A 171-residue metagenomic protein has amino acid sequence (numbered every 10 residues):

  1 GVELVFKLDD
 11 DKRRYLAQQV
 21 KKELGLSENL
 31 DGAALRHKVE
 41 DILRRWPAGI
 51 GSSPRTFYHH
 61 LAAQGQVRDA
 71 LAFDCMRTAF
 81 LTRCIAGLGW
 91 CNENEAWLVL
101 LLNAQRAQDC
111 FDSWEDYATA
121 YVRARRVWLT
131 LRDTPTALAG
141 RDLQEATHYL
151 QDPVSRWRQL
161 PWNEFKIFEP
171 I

Functional and structural regions predicted by a protein language model:
G1-E93, W97-I171: Polar/charged low-complexity regulatory segments
